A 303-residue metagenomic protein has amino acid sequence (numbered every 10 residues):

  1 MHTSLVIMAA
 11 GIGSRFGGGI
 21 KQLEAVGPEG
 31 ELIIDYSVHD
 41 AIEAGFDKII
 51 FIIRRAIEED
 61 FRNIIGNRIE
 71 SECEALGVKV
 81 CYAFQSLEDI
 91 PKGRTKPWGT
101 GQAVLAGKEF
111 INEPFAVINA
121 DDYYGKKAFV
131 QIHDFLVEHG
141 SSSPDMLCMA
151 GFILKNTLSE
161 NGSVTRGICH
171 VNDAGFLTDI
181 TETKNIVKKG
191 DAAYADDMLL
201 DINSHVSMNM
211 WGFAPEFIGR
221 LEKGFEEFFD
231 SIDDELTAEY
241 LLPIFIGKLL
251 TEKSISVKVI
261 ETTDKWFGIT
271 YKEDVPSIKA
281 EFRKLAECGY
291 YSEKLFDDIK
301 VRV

Functional and structural regions predicted by a protein language model:
M1-I65: N-terminal glycine-rich phosphate-binding loop and ensuing alpha1 helix
G13, Y123-G125: A short, conserved beta-strand element in the Rossmann-like catalytic core that flanks the donor/metal-binding loop
D47-I49, K79, P114, M146 (+1 more regions): Residues at the starts of beta-strands that form the adenosine-phosphate
F61-I65, I132, L221, I278: Hydrophobic packing residues within well-ordered alpha-helices of enzyme cores
E70-E113: Short phosphate-binding loop-to-helix
E113-Y123: Short beta-strand-to-loop acidic/aromatic patch adjacent to the donor-nucleotide binding site
K126-W211, P215: Conserved core of the sugar-phosphate nucleotidyltransferase
D173, I180-V303: Conserved alpha/beta core of the MobA/IspD/sugar-nucleotide pyrophosphorylase nucleotidyltransferase superfamily
